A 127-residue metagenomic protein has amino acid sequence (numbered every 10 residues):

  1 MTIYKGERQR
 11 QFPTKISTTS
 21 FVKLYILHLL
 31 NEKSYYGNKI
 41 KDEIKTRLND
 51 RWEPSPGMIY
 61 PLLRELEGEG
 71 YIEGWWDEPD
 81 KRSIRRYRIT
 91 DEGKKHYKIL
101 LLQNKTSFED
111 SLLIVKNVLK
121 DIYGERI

Functional and structural regions predicted by a protein language model:
M1-F21: Intrinsically disordered, low-complexity serine/threonine- and proline-rich regulatory segments
T14-P54, M58: N-terminal helix-turn-helix DNA-binding core of bacterial DNA-binding proteins
Y60-E65: Short, hydrophobic-biased segments on the C-terminal half of alpha helices that form "recognition helices"
E67-S83, R88: Beta-hairpin "wing" of winged helix-turn-helix
R82-L101: Basic, amphipathic "hinge/linker" alpha-helix immediately C-terminal to the N-terminal HTH DNA-binding motif
K95-I127: Amphipathic alpha-helical dimerization/coiled-coil segments that flank or bridge DNA-binding/regulatory modules
